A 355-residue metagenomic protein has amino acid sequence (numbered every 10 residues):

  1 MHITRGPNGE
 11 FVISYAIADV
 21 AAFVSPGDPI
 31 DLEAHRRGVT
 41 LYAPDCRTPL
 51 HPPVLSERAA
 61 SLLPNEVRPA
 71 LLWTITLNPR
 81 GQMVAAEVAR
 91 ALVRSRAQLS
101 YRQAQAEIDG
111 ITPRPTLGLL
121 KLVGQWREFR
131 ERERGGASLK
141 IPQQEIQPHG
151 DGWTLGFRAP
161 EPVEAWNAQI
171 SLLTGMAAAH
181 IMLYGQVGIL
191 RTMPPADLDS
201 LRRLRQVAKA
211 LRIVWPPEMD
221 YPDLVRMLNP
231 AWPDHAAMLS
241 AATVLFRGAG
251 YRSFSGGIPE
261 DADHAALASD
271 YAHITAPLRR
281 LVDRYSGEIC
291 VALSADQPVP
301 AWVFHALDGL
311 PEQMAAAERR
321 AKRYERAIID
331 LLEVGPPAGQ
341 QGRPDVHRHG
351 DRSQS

Functional and structural regions predicted by a protein language model:
M1-S355: Electropositive polyanion-binding surfaces
